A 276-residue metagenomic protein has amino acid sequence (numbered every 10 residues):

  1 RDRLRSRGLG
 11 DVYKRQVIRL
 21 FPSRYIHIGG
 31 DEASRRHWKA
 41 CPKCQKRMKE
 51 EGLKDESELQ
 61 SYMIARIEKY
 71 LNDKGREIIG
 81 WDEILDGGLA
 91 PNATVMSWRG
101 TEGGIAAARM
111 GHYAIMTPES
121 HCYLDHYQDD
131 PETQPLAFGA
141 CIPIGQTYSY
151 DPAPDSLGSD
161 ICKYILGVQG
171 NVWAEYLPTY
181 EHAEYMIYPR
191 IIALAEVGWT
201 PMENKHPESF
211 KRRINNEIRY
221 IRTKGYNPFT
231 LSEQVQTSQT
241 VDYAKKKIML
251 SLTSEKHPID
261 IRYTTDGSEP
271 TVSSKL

Functional and structural regions predicted by a protein language model:
D2-L9, Y13: Single conserved hydrophobic/aromatic residue that forms the stacking wall/gate of nucleotide- or nucleobase-binding
D11, M48-K54, V172-L177, T200: Glycine- and acidic
Q16: Substrate-binding and catalytic surfaces of secreted/luminal carbohydrate-active proteins
R19-I26, G30, S34-A108: Gly/Pro-rich turn-and-neighbor structural signature
Y25, G30-A33, Y188, P258-S268: Hydrophobic/aromatic-rich, well-ordered segments within soluble, folded domains that form packed cores
G75, G80-P91, W98-R219: Conserved alpha/beta catalytic core and glycan-binding cleft of carbohydrate-active enzymes
P201, K205-L276: Short, compositionally stereotyped local motifs that mark structural "simplifiers"
